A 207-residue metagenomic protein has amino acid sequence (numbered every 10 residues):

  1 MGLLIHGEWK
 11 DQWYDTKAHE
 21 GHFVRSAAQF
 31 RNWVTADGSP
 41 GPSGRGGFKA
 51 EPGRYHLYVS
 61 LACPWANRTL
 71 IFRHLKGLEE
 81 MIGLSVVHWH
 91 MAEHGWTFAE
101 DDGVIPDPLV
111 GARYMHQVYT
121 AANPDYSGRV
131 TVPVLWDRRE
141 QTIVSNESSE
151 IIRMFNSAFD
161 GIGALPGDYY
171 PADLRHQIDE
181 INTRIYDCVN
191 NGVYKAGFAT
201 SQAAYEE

Functional and structural regions predicted by a protein language model:
M1-E206: GST-like domain detector, emphasizing the conserved glutathione-binding G-site in the N-terminal thioredoxin-like
